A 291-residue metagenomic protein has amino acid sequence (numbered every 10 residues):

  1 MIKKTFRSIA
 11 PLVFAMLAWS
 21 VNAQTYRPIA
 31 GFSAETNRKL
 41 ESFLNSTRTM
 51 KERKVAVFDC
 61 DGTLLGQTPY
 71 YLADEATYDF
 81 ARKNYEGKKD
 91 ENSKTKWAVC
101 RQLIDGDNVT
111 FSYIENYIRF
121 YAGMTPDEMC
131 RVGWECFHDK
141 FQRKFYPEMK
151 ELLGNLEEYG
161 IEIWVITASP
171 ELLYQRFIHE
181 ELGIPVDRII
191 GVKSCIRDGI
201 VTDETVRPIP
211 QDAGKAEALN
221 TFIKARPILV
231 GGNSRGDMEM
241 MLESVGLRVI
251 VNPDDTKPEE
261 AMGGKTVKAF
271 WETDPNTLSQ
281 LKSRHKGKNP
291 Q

Functional and structural regions predicted by a protein language model:
M1-A10: Bacterial N-terminal signal peptides that target proteins for export
A10-A18: Bacterial N-terminal signal peptides
W19-A23: Sec/Tat signal peptide C-region and signal peptidase I cleavage site
Q24-K39, N45-V55, D127-W164, A168-Q291: C-terminal cap/substrate-recognition subdomain and adjoining C-terminal extension of metal-dependent phosphatase-like
L44-R48, G62, T77-Y78: Short amphipathic alpha-helical segments enriched in leucine
K54-P69, M241: Asp-based phosphoryl-transfer active-site loop
L65-Q67, G106, E180: Secretory-pathway/luminal and periplasmic proteins that interact with or process carbohydrate-rich
P69-R143, P147, E151: A metal-dependent, Asp-based hydrolase signature
